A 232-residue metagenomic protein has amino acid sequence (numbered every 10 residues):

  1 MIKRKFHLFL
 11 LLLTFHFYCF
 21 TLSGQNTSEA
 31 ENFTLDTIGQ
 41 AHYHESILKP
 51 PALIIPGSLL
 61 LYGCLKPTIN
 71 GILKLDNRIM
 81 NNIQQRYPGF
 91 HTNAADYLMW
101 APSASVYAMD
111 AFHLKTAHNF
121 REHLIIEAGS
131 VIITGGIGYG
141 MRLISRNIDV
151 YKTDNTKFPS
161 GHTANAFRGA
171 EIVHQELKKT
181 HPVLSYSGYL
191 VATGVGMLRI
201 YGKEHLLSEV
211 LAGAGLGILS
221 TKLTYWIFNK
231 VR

Functional and structural regions predicted by a protein language model:
I2-L10: Bacterial N-terminal signal peptides that target proteins for export
L12-K115, H123-G129, I144, N229-R232: N-terminal targeting leaders of membrane proteins
P56, L60, C64, L124-G140 (+5 more regions): Hydrophobic, lipid-facing residues on alpha-helical transmembrane segments of integral membrane proteins
L59-Y62, M99, S103-V106, G135-Y139 (+1 more regions): Helical transmembrane-bundle signal
D76-N82, G136-R142, H162-A166: Hydrophobic, membrane-facing alpha-helical anchors
G89-F90, H118-I126, T153-T156, Y201-G202: Extracellular loop and loop/strand-boundary signature of outer-membrane beta-barrel proteins
A111-H118, E176-T180: Juxtamembrane helix-break-helix junctions at the cytosolic face of small multi-pass alpha-helical membrane proteins
R142, R146-R232: Membrane-embedded catalytic cores of phosphoryl/pyrophosphoryl-handling enzymes
